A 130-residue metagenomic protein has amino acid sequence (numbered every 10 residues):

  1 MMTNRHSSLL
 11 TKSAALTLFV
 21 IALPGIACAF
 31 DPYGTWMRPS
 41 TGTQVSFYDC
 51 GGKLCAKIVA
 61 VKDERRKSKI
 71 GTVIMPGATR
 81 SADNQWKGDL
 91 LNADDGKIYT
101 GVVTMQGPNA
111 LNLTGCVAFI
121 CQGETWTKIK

Functional and structural regions predicted by a protein language model:
M2-L16: Bacterial N-terminal signal peptides that target proteins for export
L16-T17, A27: Cleavable N-terminal signal peptides
L23-A29: Sec/Tat signal peptide C-region and signal peptidase I cleavage site
P32-T100: Central antiparallel beta-sheet cores of small beta-barrel/beta-sandwich binding domains
V102-G123: Short, exposed beta-strand-loop hairpins at the edges of beta-sheets in extracellular/periplasmic proteins
I129-K130: Short, solvent-exposed mixed-charge patches
